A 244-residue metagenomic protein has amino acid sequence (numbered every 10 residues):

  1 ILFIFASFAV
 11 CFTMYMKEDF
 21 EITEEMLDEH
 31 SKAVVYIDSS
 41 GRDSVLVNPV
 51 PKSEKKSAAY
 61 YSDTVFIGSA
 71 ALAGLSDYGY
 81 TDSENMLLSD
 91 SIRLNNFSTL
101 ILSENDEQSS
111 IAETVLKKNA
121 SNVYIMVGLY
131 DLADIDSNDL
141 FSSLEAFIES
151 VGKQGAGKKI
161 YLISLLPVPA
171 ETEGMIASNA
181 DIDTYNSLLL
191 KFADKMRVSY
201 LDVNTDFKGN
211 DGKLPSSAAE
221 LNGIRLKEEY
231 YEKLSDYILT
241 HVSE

Functional and structural regions predicted by a protein language model:
I1-M14: Hydrophobic membrane-insertion alpha-helices, especially the h-region of bacterial N-terminal signal peptides
C11-D63, S76: N-terminal, intrinsically disordered, polar/charged segments of Gram-positive cell-envelope systems that serve as
S53-S143: Conserved SGNH/GDSL esterase-like catalytic core that processes O-acyl groups on lipids and polysaccharides
Y60-D63, N119-V123, G155-I160, M196-S199: Loop/turn elements at helix/coil->beta-strand transitions in domains of secreted/extracellular proteins
Y130, G152-D183: Active-site segments of SGNH/GDSL-like serine hydrolases that catalyze O-acetyl group transfer/hydrolysis on lipids
S137-F147, N179-Y185: Charged helix-capping and loop-helix junction motifs
V168-E244: Catalytic His-Asp segment of secreted/periplasmic serine-dependent ester chemistry enzymes
